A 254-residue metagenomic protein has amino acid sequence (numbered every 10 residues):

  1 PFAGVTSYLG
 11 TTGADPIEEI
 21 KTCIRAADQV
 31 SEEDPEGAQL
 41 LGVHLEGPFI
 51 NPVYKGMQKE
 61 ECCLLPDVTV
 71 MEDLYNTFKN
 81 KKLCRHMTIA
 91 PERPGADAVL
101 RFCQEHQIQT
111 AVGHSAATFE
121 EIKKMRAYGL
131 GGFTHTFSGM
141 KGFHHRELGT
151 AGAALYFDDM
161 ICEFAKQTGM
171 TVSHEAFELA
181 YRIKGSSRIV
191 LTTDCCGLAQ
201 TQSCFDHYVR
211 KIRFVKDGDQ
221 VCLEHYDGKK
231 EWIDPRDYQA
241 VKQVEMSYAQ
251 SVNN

Functional and structural regions predicted by a protein language model:
P1-C23, A38-N51, N80-E92, I108-T110 (+2 more regions): Divalent metal-dependent hydrolysis catalytic cores, especially in the metallo-beta-lactamase
F2, S31-P35, Y75-K81, R126-Y128: Acidic (Asp/Glu)-rich catalytic clusters
C23-A27, T69, R146-A151: Charged helix-capping and loop-helix junction motifs
D28-S31, L100-Q107, Y181: Surface-exposed amphipathic alpha-helices with a cationic face
N51-N76: Conserved phosphate-binding/catalytic loop of the ribokinase/pfkB sugar-kinase fold
E72-Y75, R93-F102: N-terminal active-site wall of soluble small-molecule enzyme domains
A90-G95, H114-T118, T168-T171: Short beta->alpha connector loops
E121-N253: Active-site-adjacent C-terminal substructures of enzyme catalytic domains
